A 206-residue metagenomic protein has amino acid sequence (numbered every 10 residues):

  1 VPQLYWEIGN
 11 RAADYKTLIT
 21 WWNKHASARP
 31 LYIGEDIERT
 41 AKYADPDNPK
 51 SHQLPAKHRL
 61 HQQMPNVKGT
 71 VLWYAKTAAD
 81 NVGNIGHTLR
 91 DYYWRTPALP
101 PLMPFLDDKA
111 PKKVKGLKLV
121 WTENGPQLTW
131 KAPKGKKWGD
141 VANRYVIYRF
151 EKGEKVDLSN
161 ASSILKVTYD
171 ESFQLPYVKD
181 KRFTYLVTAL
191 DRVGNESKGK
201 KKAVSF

Functional and structural regions predicted by a protein language model:
V1-R11, W21-F105: Substrate-binding cleft of secreted/luminal carbohydrate-active enzymes
Y5-N10, G135-K136, S163-K166, V178: Short, contiguous acidic/charged loop-to-helix segments that flank catalytic cores in large enzymes
N84-G139, R192-F206: Pro/Thr/Ser/Gly-rich low-complexity, intrinsically disordered linker/stalk tracts
G125, A142-V146, T184: Exposed beta-strand and adjacent loop surfaces of beta-rich binding modules that mediate intermolecular recognition
P133-S159: Solvent-exposed loop/turn segments flanking beta-strands in beta-repeat/beta-sandwich domains
G153-K166, K198: Surface-exposed loop/edge segments in extracytoplasmic proteins
T168-L175: Short S/T/G- and acidic-enriched coil/turn segments that sit immediately N-terminal to beta-strands in beta-sandwich
L175-S197: Beta-strand-rich modules
